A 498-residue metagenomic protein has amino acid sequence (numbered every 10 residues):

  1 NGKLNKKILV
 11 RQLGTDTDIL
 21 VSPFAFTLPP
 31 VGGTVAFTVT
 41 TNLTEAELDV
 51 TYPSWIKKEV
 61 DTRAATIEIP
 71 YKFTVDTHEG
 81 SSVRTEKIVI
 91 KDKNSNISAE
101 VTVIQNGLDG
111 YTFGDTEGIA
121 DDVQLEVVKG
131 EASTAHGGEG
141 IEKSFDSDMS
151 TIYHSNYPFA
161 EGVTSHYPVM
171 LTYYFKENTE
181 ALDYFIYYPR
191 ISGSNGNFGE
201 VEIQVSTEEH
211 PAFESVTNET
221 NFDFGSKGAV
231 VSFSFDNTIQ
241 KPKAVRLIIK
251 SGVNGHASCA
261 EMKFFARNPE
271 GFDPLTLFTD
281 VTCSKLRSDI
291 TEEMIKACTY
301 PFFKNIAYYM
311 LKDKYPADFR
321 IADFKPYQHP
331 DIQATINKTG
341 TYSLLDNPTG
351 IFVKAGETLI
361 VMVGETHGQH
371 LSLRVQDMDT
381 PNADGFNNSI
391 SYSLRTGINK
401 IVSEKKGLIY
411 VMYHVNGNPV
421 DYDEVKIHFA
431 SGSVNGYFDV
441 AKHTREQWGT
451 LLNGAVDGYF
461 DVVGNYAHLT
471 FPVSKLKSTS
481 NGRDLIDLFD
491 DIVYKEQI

Functional and structural regions predicted by a protein language model:
N1, Y71, S82-N94: A short beta-strand micro-motif common to beta-rich folds, especially ectodomain repeats
K6, V253-N268, N418-A430: Edge beta-strands of jelly-roll/beta-sandwich modules across compartments, strongly enriched in secreted/luminal
L20-L48, F352, L359-M362: Solvent-exposed, low-complexity, repeat-rich "mucin-like" stalks and linkers
N42-K72: Surface-exposed binding patches on compact interaction domains or structured appendages
L108-N178, R190-N197, R267-D280: Disordered, acidic Ser/Thr/Pro-rich linker "stalks" and the adjacent N-terminal cap of the next globular domain
Y167-P168, S194-E270: Trp- and acidic/polar-enriched beta-sheet ligand-binding modules for extracellular glycan and matrix recognition
S284-F438: Beta-strand-enriched, solvent-exposed domains that form extended recognition/catalytic surfaces
G449-I498: Catalytic cores of extracellular degradative/oxidative enzymes
